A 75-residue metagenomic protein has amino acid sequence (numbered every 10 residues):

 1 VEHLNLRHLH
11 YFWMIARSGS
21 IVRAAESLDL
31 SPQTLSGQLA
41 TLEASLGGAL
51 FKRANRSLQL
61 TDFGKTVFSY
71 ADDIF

Functional and structural regions predicted by a protein language model:
H8-I15, V67: Short alpha-helical "packing" element that flanks the helix-turn-helix/winged-helix DNA-binding module
H10-W13, G37-Q38, K52: Base-recognition residues in the alpha-helical recognition helix of bacterial helix-turn-helix
M14-D29: Short helix-boundary/capping micro-motifs
E26-S27, A44, K65: Alpha-helical residues within the helix-turn-helix
S31, Q38-T41: Residues within the DNA-recognition helix of helix-turn-helix
E43-L60: A short LG(V/I)-centered, amphipathic sequence patch enriched for acidic residue(s) preceding the LG motif
F63-I74: Short, solvent-exposed amphipathic helices
